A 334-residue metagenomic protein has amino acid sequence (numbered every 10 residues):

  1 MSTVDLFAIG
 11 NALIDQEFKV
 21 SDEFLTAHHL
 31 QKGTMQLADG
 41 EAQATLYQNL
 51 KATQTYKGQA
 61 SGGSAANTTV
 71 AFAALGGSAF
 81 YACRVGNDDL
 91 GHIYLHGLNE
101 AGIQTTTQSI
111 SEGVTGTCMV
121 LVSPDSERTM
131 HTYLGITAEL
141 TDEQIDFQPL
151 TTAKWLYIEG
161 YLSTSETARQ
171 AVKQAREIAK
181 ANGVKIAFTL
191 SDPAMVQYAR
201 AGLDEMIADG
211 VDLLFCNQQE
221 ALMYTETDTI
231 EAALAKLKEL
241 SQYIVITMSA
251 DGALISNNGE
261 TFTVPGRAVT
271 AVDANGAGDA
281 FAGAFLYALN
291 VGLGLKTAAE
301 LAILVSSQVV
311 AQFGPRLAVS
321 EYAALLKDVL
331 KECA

Functional and structural regions predicted by a protein language model:
M1-L13, K19, A27-L37, T53 (+4 more regions): Conserved phosphate-binding/catalytic region of the ribokinase-like
A42-T117, L134, D328-E332: Substrate-binding N-lobe of the ribokinase-like
A79, T105, I186-A187, I244: Hydrophobic beta-strand scaffold residues
E100-G102, G135-D142, P193-Y198, E226-T227: Short gly/ser/thr-rich secondary-structure transition/capping motifs
Q108-I110, V120-E166: Conserved phosphate-binding/catalytic loop of the ribokinase/pfkB sugar-kinase fold
T117-L121, G252-I255: Short beta-strand scaffold segments in enzyme catalytic cores
P149-T151, I207-A208, K238: A short, aliphatic-rich alpha-helical micro-motif
W155-A232, D251-A253: Conserved beta-alpha-beta core of the PfkB/ribokinase-like small-molecule kinase fold
